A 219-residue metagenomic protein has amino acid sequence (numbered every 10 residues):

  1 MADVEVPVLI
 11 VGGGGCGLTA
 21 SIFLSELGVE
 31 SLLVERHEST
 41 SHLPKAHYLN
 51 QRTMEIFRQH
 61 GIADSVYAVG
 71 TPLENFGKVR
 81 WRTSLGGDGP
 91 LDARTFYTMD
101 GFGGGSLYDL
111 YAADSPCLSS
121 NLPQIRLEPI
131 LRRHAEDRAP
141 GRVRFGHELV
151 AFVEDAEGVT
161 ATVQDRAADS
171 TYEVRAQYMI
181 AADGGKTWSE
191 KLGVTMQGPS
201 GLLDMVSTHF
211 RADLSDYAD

Functional and structural regions predicted by a protein language model:
D3-L33, E38: N-terminal Rossmann-like FAD-binding beta1-loop-alpha1 element of flavoenzymes
V4-V6, A167-Y178: Core beta-strand elements of the Rossmann-like FAD/NAD(P) dinucleotide-binding domain in flavoenzyme oxidoreductases
I10, S21, S31, F57 (+6 more regions): Conserved structural-core and active-site-/substrate-pathway-adjacent residues in large, well-folded domains of enzymes
V11, P123, E173-G184: Short hydrophobic core segments
K45, L49-H134: Active-site-adjacent segment of FAD-dependent monooxygenases/related oxidoreductases
R133, Y178-D219: Conserved FAD-binding catalytic core of PHBH/FMO-like flavoproteins
R142-R144, Q197: General small-molecule cofactor/ligand-binding pocket signal
F145-T160: A conserved short coil-to-beta-strand element within the FAD-binding core of flavoproteins
